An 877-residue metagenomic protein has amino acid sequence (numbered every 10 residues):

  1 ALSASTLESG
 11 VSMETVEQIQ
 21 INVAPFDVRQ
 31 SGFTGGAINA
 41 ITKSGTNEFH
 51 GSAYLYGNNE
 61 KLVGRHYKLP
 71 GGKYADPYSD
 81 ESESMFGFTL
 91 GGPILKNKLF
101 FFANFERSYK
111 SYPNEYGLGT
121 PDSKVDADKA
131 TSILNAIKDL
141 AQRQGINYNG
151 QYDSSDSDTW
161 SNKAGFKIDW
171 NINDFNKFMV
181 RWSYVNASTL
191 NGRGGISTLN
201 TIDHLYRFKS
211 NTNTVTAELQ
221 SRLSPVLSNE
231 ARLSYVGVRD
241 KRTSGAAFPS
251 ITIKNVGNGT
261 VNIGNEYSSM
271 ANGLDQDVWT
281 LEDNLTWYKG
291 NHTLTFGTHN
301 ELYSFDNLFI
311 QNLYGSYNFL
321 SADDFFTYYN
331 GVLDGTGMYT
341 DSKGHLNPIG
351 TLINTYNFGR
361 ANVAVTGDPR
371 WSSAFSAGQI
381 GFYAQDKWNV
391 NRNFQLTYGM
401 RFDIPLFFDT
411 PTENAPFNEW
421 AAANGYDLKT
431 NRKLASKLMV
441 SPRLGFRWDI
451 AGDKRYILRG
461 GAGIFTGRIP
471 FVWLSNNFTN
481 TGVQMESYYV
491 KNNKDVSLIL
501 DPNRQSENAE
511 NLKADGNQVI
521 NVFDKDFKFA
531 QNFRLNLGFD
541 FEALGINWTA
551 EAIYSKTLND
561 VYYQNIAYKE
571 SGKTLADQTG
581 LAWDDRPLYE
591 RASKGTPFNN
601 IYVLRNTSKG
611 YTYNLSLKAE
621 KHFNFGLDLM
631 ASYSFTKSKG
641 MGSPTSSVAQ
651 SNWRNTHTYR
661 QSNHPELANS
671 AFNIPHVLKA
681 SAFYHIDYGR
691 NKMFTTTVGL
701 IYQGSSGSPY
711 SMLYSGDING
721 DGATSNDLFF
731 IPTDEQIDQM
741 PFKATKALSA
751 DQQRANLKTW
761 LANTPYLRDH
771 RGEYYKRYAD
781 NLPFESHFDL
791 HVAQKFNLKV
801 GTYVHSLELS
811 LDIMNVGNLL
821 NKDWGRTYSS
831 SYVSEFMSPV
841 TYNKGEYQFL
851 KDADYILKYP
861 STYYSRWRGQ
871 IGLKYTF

Functional and structural regions predicted by a protein language model:
A1-V28, G32-A37, K43-N211, L223-P225 (+2 more regions): Acidic, glycine-rich flexible loop segments
V28-S31, G45-H50, L95-K98, F175 (+8 more regions): Short loop/turn motifs that connect adjacent beta-strands in outer-membrane beta-barrel proteins
T34-G36, S84-F88, N162-F166, N211-A217 (+11 more regions): Hydrophobic, lipid-facing positions within transmembrane beta-strands of outer-membrane proteins
A53-N59, A103-R107, V180-Y184, A231-G237 (+9 more regions): Transmembrane beta-barrel strands of outer-membrane/channel proteins
W160, N173-Q385, A422-Y426, K573-T574 (+2 more regions): Replace "related TpsB outer-membrane translocases also match" with "some related outer-membrane beta-barrels such as
T252, P411-S441, F446-R605, P783 (+1 more regions): Solvent-exposed loop/turn elements at secondary-structure boundaries
T549-K692, T697-G707: Gram-negative outer-membrane beta-barrel transporters
T697-G801, E808, V833-S861: Extracytoplasmic gating/loop element in the C-terminal half of outer-membrane beta-barrel translocons and assembly
